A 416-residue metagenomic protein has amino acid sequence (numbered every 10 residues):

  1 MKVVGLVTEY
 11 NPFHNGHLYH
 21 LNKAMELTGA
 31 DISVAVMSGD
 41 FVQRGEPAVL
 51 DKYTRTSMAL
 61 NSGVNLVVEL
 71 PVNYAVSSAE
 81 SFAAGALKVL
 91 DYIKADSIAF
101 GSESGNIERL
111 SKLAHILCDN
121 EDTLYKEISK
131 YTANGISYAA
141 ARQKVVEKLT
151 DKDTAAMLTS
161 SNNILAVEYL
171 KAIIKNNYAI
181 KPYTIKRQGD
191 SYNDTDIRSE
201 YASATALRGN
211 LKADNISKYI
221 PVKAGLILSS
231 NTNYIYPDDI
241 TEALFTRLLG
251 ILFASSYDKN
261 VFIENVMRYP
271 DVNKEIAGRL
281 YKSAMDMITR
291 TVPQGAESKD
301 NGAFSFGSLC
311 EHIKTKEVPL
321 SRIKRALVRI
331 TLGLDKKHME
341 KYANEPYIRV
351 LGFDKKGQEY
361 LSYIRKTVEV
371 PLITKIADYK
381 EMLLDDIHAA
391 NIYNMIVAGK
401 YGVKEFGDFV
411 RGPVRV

Functional and structural regions predicted by a protein language model:
M1-R55: N-terminal catalytic cores of NTP/NDP-binding nucleotidyl/phosphoryl-transfer enzymes
L6-V7, V36-M37, V68-L70, Y183-I185: Short beta-strands and strand-loop turn motifs
T8, V42-Q43, A59, N73-Y74 (+1 more regions): Short, contiguous strand/loop micro-motifs
T28-A30, V64, A95: Short, high-confidence coil segments that cap the C-terminus of an alpha-helix and link into the following beta-strand
T56-P71: A glycine-rich helix N-cap at a beta->alpha junction
L70-V416: Active-site cores that bind ATP or allylic diphosphates and position pyrophosphate for catalysis
